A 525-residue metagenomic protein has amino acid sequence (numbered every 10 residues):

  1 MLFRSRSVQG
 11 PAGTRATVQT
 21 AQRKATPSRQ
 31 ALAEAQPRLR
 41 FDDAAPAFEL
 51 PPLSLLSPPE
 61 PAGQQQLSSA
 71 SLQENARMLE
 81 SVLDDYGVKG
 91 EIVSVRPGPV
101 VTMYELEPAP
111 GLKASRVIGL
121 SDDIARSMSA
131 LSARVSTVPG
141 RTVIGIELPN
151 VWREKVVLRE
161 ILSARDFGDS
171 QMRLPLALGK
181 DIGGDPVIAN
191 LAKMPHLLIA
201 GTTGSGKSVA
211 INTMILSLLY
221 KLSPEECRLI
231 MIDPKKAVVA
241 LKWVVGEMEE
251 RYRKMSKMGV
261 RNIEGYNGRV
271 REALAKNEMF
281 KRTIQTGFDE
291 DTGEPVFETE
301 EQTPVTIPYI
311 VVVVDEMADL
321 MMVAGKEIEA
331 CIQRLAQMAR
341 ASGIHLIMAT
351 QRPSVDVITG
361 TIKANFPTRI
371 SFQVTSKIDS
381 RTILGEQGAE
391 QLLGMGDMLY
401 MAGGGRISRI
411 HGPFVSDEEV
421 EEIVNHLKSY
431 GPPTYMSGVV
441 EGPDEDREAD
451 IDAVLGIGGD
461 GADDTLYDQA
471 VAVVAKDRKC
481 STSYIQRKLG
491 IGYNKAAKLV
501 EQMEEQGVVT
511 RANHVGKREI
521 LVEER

Functional and structural regions predicted by a protein language model:
M1-I188, K193-H196, P224: Low-complexity, intrinsically disordered P/S/T-rich segments
A45-S54, D233-V238, Y309-I310: Short coil-to-beta-strand
G111, I146-P175, K180-I182, P186-I188 (+3 more regions): P-loop NTPase motor-domain active sites and their immediate coupling elements
A200: Residues at the beta-strand->loop junction immediately N-terminal to the Walker
T203-G204, T350: The conserved Walker
K207: Conserved lysine of the Walker
A210, M214: Hydrophobic positions on the alpha1 helix immediately C-terminal to the Walker A/P-loop
S217-C227, A237, V508: Post-Walker A helix-loop "phosphate-sensing" segment adjacent to the P-loop in P-loop NTPases
